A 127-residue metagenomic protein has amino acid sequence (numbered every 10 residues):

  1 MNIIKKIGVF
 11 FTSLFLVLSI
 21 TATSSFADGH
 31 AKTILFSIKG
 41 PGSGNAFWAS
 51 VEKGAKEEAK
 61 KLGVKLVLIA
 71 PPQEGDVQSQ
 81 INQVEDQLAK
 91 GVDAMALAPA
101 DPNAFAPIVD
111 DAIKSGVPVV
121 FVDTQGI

Functional and structural regions predicted by a protein language model:
N2-V9, L16, S25-I127: A residue-level marker of the well-folded mature domains of exported/periplasmic proteins
